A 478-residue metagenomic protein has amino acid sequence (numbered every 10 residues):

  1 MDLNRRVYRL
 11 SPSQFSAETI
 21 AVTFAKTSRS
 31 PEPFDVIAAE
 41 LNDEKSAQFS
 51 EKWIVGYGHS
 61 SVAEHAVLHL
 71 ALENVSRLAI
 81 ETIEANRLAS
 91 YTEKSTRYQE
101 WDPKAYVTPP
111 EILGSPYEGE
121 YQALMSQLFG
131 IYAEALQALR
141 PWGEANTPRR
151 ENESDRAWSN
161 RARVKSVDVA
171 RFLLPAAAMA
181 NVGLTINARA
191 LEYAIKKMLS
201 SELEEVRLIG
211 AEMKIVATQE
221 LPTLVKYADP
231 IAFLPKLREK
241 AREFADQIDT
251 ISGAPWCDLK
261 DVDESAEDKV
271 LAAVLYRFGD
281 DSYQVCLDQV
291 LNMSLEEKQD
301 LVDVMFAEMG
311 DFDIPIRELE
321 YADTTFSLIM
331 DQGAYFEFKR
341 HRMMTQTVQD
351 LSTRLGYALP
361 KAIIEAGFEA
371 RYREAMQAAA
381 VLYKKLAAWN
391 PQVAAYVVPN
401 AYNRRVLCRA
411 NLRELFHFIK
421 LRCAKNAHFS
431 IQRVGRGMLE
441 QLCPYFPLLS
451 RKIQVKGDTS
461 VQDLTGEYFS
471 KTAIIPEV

Functional and structural regions predicted by a protein language model:
M1-V478: A conserved ligand/cofactor-binding region detector
